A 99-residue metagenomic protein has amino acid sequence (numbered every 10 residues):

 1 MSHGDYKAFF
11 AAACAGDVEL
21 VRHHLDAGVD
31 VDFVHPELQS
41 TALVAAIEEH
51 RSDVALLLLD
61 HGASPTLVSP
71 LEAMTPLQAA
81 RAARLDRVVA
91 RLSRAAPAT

Functional and structural regions predicted by a protein language model:
M1-A11, R81-T99: Ankyrin-repeat-protein effector appendages
S2-A11, V34-A42, V68-T75: Ankyrin-repeat boundary/"N-cap" motif
F10-A45: Alpha-helical adaptor scaffolds
A11-D17, V44-R51, Q78-L85: Ankyrin repeat A-helix N-terminal signature
L20, D53-V54, R87-V88: Conserved ankyrin/ankyrin-like repeat signature
R22-D30, L56-S64, S93-A98: Ankyrin repeat domain, specifically the short helix-to-loop turn at the C-terminus of the second helix of each repeat
S40-M74: Ankyrin-repeat and related helical/solenoid repeat scaffolds used for protein-protein interactions
